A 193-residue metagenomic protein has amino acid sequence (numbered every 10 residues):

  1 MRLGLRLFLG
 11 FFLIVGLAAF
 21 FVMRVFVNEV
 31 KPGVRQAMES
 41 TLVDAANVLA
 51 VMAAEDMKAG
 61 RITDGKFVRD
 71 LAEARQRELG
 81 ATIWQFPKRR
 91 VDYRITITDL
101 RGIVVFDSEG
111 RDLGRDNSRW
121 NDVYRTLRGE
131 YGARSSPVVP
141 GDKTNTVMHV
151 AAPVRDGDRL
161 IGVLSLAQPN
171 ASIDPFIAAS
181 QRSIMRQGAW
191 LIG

Functional and structural regions predicted by a protein language model:
M1-F26, A189-G193: Extreme N-terminal signal-anchor transmembrane helix of membrane signaling/transducer proteins, especially in bacteria
V25-A53, I177-S183: Juxtamembrane membrane-water interface segments immediately C-terminal to a transmembrane helix
G65-T82, D92, I103-N145: Extracytoplasmic/periplasmic sensor domains and loops in membrane signaling proteins
D107-R111, S165-N170: Short beta->alpha transition motifs characteristic of CBS
P140, R155-G157, L166-M185: Helix-start (N-cap) segments at beta->loop->alpha junctions that couple sensory/regulatory domains to adjoining helices
K143-P153: A short beta-strand signature within small-molecule sensing/ligand-binding domains used in signal transduction
